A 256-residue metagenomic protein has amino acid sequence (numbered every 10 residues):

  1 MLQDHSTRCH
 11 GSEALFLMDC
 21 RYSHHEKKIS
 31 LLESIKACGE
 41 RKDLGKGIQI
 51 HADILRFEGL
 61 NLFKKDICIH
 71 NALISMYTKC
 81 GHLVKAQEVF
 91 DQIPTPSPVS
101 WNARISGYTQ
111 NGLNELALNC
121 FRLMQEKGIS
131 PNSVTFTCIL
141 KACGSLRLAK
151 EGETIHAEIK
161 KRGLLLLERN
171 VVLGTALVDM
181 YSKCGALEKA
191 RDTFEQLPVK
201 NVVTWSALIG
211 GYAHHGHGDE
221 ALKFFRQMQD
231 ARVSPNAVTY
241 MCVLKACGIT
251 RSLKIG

Functional and structural regions predicted by a protein language model:
M1, H5, S34, I54 (+9 more regions): Hydrophobic anchor position in alpha-helical repeat solenoids
M1-H25: N-terminal mitochondrial targeting presequence
H10, D43, H82, L113 (+4 more regions): Residues in the short coil linking paired helices within alpha-helical repeat scaffolds
A14, K27-L32, G47, D66 (+17 more regions): Pentatricopeptide repeat
L15-L17, I50, V89, C120 (+4 more regions): Alpha-helical solenoid repeat scaffolds, predominantly canonical TPR units
